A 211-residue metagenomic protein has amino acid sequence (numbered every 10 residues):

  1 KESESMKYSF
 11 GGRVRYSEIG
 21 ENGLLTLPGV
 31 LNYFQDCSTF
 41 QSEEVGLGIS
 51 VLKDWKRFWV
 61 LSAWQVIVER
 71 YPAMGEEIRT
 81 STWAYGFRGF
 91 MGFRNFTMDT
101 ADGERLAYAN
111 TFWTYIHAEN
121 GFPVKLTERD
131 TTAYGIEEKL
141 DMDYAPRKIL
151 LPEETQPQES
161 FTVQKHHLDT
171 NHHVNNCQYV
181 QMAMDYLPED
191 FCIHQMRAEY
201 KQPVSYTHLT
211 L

Functional and structural regions predicted by a protein language model:
S3-L61, Y108-N110, H117-H194: Hot-dog-fold acyl-thioester-processing enzymes
G11-R13, Q65-I67, S81-Y85, T97 (+3 more regions): Residue-level recognition of well-ordered beta-strand positions that form the cores of beta-sheet-rich folds across
W59, M74-G75, W83, W113 (+2 more regions): Tryptophan-centric aromatic hotspots in well-structured domains and transmembrane helices
S62-I67, P72: Active-site-proximal cofactor/substrate-binding loop regions of enzyme domains
Y71-I78, G86-M91, V204-Y206: Beta-rich strand-turn-strand
T80-E119: Hydrophobic alpha-helical segments and helix pairs
I193-Y206: Small/polar glycine-rich anion-binding or flexible loop at a beta-alpha turn
T207-L211: Conserved small/polar residues in nucleotide/adenosyl-binding loops
